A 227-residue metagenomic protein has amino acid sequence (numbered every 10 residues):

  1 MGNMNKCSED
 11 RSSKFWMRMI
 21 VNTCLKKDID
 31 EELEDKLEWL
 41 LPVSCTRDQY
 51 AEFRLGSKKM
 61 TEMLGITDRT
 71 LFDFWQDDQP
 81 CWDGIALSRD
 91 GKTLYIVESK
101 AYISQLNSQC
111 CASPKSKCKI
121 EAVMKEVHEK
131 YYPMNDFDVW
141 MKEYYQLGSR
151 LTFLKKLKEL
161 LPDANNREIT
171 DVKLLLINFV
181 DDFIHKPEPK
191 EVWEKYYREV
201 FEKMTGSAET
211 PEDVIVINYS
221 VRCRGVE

Functional and structural regions predicted by a protein language model:
M1-M63: A structured, charge-rich N-terminal accessory region that forms the first stable segment of a protein and links
I20-C24, D28-I29, V127, Y131 (+2 more regions): Hydrophobic, Leu/Ile/Phe/Ala-enriched alpha-helical segments that form helix-helix packing faces
E52-D90: Active-site metal-binding core of divalent-cation-utilizing nuclease and nuclease-like domains
S57-L64, Q105-Q109, I184-K186: Short acidic/His/Gly/Ser-rich catalytic and metal-binding motifs that mark active-site loops of diverse hydrolases
Q79-D83, L94-I96, K142-Y144, D171: Extracellular structured ligand-interaction cores
G84-A86, T93-A101, R150: Conserved catalytic cores of phosphodiester-cleaving nucleases, focusing on short active-site segments
A101-N178: Catalytic cores of nucleic-acid endonucleases
G148-E227: Non-catalytic C-terminal interaction segments of nucleic acid-processing enzymes
